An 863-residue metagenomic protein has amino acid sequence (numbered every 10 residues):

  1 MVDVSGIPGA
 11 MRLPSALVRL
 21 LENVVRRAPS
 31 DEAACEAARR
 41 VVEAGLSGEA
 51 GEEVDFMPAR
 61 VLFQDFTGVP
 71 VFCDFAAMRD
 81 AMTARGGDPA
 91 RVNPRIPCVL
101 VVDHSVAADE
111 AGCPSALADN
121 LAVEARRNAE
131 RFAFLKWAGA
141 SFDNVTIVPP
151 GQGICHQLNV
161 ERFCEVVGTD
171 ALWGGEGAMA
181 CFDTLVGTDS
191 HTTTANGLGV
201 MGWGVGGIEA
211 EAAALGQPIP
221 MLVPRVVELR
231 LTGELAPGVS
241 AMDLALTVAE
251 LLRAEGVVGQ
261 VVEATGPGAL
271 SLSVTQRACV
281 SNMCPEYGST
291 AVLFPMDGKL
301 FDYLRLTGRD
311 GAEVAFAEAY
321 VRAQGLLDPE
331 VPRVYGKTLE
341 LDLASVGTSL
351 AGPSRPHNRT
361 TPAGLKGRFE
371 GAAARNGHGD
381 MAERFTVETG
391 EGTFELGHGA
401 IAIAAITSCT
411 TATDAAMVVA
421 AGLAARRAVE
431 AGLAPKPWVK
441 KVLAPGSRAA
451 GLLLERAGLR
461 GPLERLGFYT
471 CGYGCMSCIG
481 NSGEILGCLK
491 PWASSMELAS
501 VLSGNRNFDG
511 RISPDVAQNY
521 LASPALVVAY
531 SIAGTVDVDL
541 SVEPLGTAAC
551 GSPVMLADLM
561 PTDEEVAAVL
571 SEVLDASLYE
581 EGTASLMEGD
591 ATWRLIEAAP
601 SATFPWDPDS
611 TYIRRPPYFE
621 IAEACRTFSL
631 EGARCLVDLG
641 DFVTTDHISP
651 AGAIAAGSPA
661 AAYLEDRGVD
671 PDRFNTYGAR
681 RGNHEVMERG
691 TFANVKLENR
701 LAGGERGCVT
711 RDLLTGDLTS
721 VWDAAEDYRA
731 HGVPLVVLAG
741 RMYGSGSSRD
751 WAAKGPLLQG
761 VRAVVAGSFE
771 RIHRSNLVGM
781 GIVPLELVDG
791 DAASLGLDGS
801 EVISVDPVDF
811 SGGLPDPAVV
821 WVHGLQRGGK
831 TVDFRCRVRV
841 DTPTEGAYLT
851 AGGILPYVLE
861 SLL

Functional and structural regions predicted by a protein language model:
M1-R60, T592, P600-S601, P605 (+2 more regions): Acidic/polar, glycine-rich intrinsically disordered N-terminal extensions of enzymes
P29-L231, D243-L246, T348-A351, R359 (+10 more regions): Long, structured ligand/cofactor-binding scaffold of large enzymes
M57, F75-E130, E263, A269-H378 (+4 more regions): Terminal amphipathic helices with adjacent charged low-complexity linkers/tails
E176-E318, L326-L327, D342, M417 (+5 more regions): Mobile "lid/hinge" segments at catalytic clefts and subdomain interfaces of large enzymes
T265-L272, N505, A730-E770: Extracellular/luminal Protease-associated
A548-P561, H773-Y848: Acidic, glycine-rich flexible loop/linker segments
S601-R673: Segments forming glycine/polar-rich beta-alpha architectures that bind adenosine-containing cofactors
